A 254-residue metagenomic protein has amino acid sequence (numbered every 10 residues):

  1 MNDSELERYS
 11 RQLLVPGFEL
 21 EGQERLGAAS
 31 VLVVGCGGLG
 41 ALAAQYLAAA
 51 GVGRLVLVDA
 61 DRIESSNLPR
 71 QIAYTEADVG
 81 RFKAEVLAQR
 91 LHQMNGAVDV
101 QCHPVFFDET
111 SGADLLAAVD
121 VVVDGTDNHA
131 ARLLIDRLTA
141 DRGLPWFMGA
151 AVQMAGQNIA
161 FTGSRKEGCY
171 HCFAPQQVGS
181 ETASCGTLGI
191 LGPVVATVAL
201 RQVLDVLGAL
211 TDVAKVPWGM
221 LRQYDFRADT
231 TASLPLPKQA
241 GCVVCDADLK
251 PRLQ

Functional and structural regions predicted by a protein language model:
M1-Q254: Adenine nucleotide-associated cytosolic modules
